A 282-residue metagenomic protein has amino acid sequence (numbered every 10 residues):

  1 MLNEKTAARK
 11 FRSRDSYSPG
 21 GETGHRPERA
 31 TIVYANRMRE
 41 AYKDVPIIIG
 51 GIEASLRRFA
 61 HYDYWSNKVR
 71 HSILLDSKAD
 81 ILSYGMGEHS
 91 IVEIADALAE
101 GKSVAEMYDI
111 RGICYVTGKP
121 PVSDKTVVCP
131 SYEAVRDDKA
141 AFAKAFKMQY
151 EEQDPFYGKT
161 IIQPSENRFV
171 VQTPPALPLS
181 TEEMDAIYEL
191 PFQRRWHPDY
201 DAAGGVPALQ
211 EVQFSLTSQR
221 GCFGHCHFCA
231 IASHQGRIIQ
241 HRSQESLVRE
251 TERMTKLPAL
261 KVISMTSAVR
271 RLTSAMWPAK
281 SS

Functional and structural regions predicted by a protein language model:
M1-S165: Glycine-rich beta-alpha loop elements in corrinoid/cobalamin-binding modules across cobalamin-dependent enzymes
M1-V45, G50, L56-F59, D63-L75 (+3 more regions): Conserved Radical SAM active-site core
D80, L177-T181, D185: ATP-dependent helicase/translocase motor core
V104-F156, I162-F169, P175-L179, V206 (+3 more regions): Terminal amphipathic helices with adjacent charged low-complexity linkers/tails
